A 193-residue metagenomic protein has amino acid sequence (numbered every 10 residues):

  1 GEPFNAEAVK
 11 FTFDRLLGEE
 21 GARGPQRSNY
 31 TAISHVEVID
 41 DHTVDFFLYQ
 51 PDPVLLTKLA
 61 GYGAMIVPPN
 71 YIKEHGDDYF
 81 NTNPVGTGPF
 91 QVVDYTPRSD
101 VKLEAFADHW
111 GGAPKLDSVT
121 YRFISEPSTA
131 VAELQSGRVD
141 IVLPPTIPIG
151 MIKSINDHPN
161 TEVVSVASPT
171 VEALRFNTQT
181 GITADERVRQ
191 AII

Functional and structural regions predicted by a protein language model:
P3-F4, K10, P25-N70: Surface-exposed binding/hinge segments that line and control ligand-binding clefts or catalytic entry sites
F4-T12, D41-F47, G88-P89, L116-S118 (+2 more regions): Alpha-helical secondary-structure segments
N5-F13, N29, L55, F106 (+5 more regions): Stable alpha-helical elements in mature extracytoplasmic
V9, D14, D41-H42, Y49-P53 (+7 more regions): Solvent-exposed coil/turn segments that connect beta secondary-structure elements in extracytoplasmic/periplasmic
D14-A22, P51-P53, A60, A64 (+7 more regions): Sec-exported extracytoplasmic/periplasmic mature domains
G21-Y30, D78-G86, K153-D157: Short, solvent-exposed secondary-structure boundary motifs
H35-V36, V93-E104, T120-T180, R187: Extracellular/periplasmic solute-recognition and catalytic clefts
T57-P114, S118: Gly/Pro-rich hinge or "lid" segments in bacterial periplasmic/extracellular proteins
